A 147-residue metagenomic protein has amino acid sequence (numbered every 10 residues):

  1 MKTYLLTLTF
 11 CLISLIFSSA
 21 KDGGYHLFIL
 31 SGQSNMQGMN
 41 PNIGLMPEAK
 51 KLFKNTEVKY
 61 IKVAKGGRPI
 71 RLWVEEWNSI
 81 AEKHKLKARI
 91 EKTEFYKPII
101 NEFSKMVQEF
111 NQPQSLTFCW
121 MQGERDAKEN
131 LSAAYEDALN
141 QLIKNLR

Functional and structural regions predicted by a protein language model:
M1-L5: Positively charged n-region of N-terminal signal peptides that target proteins for export
L6-L8, N55: Generic detector of short alpha-helix boundary/capping microenvironments and adjacent low-complexity segments
F10-S18: Hydrophobic h-region of N-terminal signal peptides that target proteins for export in Gram-negative bacteria
K21-R147: Cell-envelope and extracellular/periplasmic
